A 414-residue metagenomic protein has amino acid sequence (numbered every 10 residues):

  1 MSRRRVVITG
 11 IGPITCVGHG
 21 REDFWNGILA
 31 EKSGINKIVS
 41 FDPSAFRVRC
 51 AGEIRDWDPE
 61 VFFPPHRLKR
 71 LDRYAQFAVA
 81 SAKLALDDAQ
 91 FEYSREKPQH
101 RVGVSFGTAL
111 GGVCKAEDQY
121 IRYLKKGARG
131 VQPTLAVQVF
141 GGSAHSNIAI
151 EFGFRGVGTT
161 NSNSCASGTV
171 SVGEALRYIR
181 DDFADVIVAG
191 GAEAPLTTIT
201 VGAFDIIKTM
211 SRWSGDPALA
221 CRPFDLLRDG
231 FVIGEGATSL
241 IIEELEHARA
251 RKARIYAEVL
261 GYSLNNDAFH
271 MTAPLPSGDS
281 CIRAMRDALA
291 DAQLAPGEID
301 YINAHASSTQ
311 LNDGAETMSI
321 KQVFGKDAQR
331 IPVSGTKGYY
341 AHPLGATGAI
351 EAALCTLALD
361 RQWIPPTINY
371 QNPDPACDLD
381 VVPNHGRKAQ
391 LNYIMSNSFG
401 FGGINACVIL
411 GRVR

Functional and structural regions predicted by a protein language model:
M1-R67, E246-E258, A353-T367, G411-R414: ACP-dependent fatty acid/polyketide chain-elongation machinery
R5-T9, N36, G215-A292, D300-Y301: Condensing-enzyme catalytic core mediating Claisen C-C bond formation in acyl metabolism
I8, D23-F24, K32-N163, A192-V201 (+1 more regions): Conserved beta-ketoacyl condensing-enzyme motif
G10, I28, A82, V104 (+11 more regions): Conserved small-residue
V39, F183-D229, Y262-P276, A306-D313 (+1 more regions): Acyl-CoA/ACP chain-elongation machinery
D42, A85-P98, H247-I255, A284-Y301 (+1 more regions): Phosphate/pyrophosphate-binding loops at sites that engage ATP/ADP/AMP, CoA/4′-phosphopantetheine, polyphosphate
A78-F91, G141-H145, A149-F152, V157-E193 (+3 more regions): Active-site-proximal alpha-helical scaffold in enzymes
K125-Q132, V170-G173, R177, A194-A250 (+2 more regions): Glycine-/small-residue-rich "gating" segment that lines the acyl/pantetheine channel and substrate pocket
